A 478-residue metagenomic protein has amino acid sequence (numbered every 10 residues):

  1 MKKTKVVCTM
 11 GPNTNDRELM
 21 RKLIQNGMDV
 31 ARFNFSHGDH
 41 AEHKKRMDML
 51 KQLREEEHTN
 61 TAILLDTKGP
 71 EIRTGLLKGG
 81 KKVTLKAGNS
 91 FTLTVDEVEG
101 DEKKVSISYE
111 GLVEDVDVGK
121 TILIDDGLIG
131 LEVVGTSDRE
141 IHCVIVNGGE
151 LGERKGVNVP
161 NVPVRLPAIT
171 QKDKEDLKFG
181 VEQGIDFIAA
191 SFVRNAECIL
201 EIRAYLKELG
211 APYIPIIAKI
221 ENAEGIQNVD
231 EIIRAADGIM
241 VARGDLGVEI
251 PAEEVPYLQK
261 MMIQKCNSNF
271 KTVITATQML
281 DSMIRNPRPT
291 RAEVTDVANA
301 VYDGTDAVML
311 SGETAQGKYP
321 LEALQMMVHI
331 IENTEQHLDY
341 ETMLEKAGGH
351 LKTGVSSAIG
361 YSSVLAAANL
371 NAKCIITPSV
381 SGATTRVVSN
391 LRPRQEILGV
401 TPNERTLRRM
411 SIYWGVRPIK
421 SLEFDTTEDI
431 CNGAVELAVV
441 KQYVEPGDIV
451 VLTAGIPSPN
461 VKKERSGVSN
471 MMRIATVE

Functional and structural regions predicted by a protein language model:
M1-E478: Non-catalytic helical/linker scaffolds that mediate oligomerization, partner binding, and domain coupling around large
